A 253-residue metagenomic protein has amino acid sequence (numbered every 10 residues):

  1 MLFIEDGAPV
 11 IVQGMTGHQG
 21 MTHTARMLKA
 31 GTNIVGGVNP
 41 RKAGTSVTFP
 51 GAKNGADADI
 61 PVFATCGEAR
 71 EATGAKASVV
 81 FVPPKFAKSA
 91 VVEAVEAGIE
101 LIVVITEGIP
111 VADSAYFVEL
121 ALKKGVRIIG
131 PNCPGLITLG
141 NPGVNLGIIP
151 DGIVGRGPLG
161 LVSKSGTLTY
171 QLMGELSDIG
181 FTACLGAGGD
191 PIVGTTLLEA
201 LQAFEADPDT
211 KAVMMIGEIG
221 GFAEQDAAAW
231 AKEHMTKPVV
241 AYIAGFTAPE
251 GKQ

Functional and structural regions predicted by a protein language model:
M1-Q253: Catalytic-core regions of core metabolic enzymes, especially those transforming organic acids/acyl-group intermediates
